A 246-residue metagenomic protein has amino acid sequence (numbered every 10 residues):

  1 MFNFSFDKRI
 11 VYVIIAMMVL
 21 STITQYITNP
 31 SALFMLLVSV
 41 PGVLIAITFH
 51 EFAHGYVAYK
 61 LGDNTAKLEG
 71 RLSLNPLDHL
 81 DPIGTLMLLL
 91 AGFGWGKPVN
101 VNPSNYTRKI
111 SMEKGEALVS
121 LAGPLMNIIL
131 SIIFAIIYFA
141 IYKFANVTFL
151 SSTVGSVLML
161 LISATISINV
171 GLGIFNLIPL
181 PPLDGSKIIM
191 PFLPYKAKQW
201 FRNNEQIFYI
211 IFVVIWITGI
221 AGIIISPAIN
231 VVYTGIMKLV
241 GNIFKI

Functional and structural regions predicted by a protein language model:
M1-I246: Hydrophobic transmembrane alpha-helices and their immediate loop junctions in multi-pass integral membrane proteins
